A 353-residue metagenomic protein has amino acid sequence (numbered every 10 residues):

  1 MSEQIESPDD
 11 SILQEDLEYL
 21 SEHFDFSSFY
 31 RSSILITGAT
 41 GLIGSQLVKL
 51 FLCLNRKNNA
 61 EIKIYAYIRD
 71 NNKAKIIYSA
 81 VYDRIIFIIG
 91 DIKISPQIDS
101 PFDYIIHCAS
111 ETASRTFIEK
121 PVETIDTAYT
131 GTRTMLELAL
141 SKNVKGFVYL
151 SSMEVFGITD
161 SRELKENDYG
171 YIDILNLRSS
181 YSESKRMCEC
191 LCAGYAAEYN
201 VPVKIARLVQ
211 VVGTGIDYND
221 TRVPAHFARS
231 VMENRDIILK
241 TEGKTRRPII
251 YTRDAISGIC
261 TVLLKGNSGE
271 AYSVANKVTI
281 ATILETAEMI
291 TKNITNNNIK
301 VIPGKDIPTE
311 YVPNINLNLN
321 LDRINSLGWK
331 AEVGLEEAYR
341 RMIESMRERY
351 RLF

Functional and structural regions predicted by a protein language model:
M1-I34: Non-catalytic terminal and boundary segments that flank Rossmann-like NAD(P)-dependent oxidoreductase
S2-E6, V231-F353: C-terminal substrate-binding subdomain of Rossmann-fold SDR/epimerase-dehydratase oxidoreductases
S33-C53: N-terminal Rossmann NAD(P)H-binding glycine-rich loop of SDR-like oxidoreductase domains
I89-T127: NAD(P)H-binding glycine-rich loop region in Rossmannoid oxidoreductase-like domains and their noncatalytic homologs
E111-R115, M153-D160, R178, V209-G215: Active-site segment of SDR-like NAD(P)-dependent oxidoreductases
R133-R178: Conserved Rossmann-fold NAD(P)-dependent oxidoreductase catalytic core, especially the SDR/UDP-sugar
T159-D168, C190-R247, T252-L263, E288-N293: NAD(P)-dependent short-chain dehydrogenase/reductase
S180, S184: Active-site helix of classical SDR
